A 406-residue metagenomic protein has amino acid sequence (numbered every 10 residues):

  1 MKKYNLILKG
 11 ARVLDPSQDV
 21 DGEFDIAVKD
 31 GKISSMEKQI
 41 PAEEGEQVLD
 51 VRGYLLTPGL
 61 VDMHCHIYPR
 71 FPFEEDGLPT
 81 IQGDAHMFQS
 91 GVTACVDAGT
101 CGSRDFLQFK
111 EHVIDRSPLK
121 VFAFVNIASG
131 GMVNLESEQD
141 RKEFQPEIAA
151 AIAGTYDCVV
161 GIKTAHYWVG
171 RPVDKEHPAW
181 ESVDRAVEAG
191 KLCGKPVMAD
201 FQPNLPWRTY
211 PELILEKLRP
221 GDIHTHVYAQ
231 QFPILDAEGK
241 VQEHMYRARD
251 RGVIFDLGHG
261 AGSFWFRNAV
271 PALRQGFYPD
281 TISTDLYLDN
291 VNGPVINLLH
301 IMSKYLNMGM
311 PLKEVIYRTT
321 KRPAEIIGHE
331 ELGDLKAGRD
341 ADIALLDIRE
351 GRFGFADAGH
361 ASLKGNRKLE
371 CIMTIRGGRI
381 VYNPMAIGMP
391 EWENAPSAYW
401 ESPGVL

Functional and structural regions predicted by a protein language model:
M1-P58: Histidine-rich, glycine-flanked metal-binding segment
A11, I26, G31, G53 (+11 more regions): Divalent metal-coordination and catalytic microenvironments
V51-D115: Metal-associated gating/positioning segment near the N- to mid-region
H66-Y68, P72, T100-C101, N126-G131 (+5 more regions): Active-site beta-loop-alpha junctions enriched in small/polar residues
A94-A153, A179-W180: Mid-domain alpha/beta scaffold segments of enzyme catalytic cores
Q108, F144-F255, S263-D280: Histidine/acidic residue-rich metal-binding segments in metalloenzymes
R267-E350: His/Asp/Glu-enriched, well-ordered alpha-helical/loop segment that forms or immediately abuts the divalent-metal
D340-P396: C-terminal cap of metal-dependent C-N hydrolases
